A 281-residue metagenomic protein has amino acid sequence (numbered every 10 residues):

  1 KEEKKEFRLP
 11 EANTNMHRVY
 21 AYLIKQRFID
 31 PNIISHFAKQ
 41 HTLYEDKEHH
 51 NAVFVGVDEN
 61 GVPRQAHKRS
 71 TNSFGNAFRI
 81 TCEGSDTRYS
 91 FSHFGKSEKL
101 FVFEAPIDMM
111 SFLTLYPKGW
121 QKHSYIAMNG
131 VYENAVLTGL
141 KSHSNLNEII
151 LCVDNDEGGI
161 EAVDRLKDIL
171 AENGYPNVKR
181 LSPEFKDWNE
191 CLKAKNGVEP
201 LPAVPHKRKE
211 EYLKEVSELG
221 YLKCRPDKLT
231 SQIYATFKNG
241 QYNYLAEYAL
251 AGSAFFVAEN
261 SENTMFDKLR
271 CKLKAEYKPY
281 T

Functional and structural regions predicted by a protein language model:
E2-D86: Basic, glycine-enriched DNA-binding surface that flanks or lies within the catalytic cores of DNA
D46, D58, N72, D227 (+2 more regions): Acidic surface patches and DE-rich sequence motifs
K47-S142: Phosphate-handling DNA/RNA-contact segment within nucleic-acid enzymes
E98, T114-P226, I233-G240, Y244-A246 (+1 more regions): TOPRIM fold recognition
E247-A249, S253-A254, K274: Intrinsically disordered, low-complexity segments enriched in serine/proline and basic residues
F255-S261: A short, exposed loop/beta-hairpin motif centered on an aromatic-Gly-Thr core
E262-M265, L269-R270: A short, charged, amphipathic alpha-helix used as a generic interaction element across diverse proteins
